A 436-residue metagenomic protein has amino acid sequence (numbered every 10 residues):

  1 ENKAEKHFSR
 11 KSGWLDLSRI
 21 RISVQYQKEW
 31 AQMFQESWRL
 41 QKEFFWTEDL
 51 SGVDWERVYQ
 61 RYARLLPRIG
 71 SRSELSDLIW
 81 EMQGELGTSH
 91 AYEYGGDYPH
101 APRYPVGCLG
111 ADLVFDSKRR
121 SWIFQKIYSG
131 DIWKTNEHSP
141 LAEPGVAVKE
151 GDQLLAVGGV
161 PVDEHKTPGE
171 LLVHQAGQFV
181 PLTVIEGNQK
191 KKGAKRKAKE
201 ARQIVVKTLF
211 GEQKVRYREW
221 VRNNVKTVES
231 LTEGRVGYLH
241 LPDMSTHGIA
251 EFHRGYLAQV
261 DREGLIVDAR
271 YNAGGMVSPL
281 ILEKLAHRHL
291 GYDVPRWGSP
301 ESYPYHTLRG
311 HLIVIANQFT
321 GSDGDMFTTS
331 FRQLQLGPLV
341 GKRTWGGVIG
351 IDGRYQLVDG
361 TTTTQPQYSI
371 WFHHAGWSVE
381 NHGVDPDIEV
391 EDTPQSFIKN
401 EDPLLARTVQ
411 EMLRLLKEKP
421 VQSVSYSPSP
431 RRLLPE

Functional and structural regions predicted by a protein language model:
E1-E93, N224, G383: Sequence signature of WD/YWTD-type beta-propeller architectures
E1-R19, Q335-P338, R354-Q365, S369-H374 (+2 more regions): C-terminal, active-site-flanking charged/polar segments
S9-R10, R57-V58, S71, K126 (+3 more regions): Hydrophobic alpha-helical and helix-loop surface patches within well-folded domains that function as non-catalytic
Q27, K42-W46, D131-L141, L155 (+3 more regions): Cleft-lining beta-strand/loop regions that shape enzyme active-site pockets
S37, M82, L239, G376 (+1 more regions): A residue-level signal for conserved active-site and pocket-lining positions in enzyme catalytic cores
P67-I123, A201-V206, F210-N224, V409-E436: Extended, small/polar residue-biased N-terminal targeting/export presequences and adjacent propeptide/linker tracts
Y104-E164, S245-T246, G321, Y368-S369: PDZ/PDZ-like domain segments forming the peptide/carboxylate-binding groove, activating on the N-terminal beta-strands
D261-E263, Y292, F372-E436: In a subset of proteins, long, contiguous C-terminal domains/tails are tracked
